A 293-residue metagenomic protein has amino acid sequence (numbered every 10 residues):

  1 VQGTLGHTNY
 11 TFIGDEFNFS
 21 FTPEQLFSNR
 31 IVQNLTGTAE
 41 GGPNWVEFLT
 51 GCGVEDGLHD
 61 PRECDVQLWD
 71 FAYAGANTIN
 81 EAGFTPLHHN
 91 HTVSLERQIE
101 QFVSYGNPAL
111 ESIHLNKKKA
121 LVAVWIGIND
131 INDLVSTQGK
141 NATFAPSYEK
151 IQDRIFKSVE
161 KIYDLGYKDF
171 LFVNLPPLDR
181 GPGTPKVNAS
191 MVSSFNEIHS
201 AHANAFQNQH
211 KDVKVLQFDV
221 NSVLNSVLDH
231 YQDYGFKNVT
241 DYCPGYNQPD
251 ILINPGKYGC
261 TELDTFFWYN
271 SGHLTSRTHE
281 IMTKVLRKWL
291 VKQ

Functional and structural regions predicted by a protein language model:
V1-Q293: Conserved active-site regions of diverse hydrolases
